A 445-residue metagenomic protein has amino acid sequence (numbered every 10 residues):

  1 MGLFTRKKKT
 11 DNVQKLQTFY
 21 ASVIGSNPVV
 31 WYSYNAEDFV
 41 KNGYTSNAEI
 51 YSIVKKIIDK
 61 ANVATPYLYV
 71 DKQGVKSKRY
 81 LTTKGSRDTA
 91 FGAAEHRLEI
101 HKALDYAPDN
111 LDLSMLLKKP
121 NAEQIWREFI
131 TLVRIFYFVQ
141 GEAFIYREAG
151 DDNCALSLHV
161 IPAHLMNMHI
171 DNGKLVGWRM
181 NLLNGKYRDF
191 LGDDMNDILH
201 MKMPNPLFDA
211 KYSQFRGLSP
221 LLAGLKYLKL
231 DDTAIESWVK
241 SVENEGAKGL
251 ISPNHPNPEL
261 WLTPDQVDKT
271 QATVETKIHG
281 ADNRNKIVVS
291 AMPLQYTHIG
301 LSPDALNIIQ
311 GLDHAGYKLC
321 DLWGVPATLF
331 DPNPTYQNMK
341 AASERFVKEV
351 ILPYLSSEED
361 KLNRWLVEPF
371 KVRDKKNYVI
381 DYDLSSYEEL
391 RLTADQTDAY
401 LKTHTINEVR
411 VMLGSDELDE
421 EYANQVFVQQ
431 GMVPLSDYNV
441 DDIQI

Functional and structural regions predicted by a protein language model:
G2-D304, I308, K318, F330 (+3 more regions): Structured, contiguous alpha/beta core segments that scaffold functional sites
V133, E259-D282, G300-E408: C-terminal amphipathic alpha-helical
